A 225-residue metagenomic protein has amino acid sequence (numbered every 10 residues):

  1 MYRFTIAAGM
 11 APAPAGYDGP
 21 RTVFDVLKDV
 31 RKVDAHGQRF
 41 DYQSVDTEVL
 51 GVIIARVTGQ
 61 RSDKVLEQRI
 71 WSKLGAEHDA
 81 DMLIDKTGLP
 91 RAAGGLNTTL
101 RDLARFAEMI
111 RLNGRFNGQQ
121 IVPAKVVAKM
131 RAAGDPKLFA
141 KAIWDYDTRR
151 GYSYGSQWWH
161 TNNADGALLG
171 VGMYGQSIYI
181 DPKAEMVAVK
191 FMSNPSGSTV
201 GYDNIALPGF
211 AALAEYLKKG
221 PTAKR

Functional and structural regions predicted by a protein language model:
M1-A76, L100-G114: Active-site-adjacent helix/loop patches that line small-molecule binding or acyl-intermediate pockets
Y17, R21, E77-A80, R131-V187: Active-site Gly/Thr loop motif
V30-H36, T47-E48, I84-A92, A164: Flexible glycine/proline-enriched surface loops and loop-helix/loop-strand junctions
D34-Y42, L89-N97, G170, S198: Solvent-exposed loop and edge beta-strand segments that line ligand/cofactor-binding and catalytic clefts
D41, H78-M82, N97, D102-E108 (+3 more regions): Structural recognition of the beta-strand scaffold that forms the well-ordered cores of secreted hydrolase catalytic
K64-S72, M82-L83, Q120-V127: Beta-strand segments within the central parallel beta-sheet cores of soluble alpha/beta enzyme folds
R69-L100: Mid-domain, small-residue-enriched loop/turn segments at the edges of structured enzyme/sensor domains
A167-R225: Structured C-terminal helix/loop/strand segments within mature extracytoplasmic catalytic/sensor domains
